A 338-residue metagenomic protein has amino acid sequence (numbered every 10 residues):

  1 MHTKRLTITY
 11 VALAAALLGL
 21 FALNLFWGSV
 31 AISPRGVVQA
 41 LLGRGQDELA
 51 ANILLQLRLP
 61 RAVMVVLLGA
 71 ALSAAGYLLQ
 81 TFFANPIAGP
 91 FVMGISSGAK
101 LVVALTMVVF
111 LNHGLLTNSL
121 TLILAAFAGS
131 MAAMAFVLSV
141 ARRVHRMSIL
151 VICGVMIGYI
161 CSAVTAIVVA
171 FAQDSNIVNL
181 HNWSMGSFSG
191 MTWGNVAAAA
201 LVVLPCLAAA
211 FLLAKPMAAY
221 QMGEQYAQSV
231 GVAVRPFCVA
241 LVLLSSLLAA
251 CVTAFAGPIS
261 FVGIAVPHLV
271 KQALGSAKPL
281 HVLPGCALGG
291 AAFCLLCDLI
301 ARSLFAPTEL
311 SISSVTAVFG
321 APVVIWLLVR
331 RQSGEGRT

Functional and structural regions predicted by a protein language model:
M1-T338: Alpha-helical transmembrane segments in inner-membrane proteins
